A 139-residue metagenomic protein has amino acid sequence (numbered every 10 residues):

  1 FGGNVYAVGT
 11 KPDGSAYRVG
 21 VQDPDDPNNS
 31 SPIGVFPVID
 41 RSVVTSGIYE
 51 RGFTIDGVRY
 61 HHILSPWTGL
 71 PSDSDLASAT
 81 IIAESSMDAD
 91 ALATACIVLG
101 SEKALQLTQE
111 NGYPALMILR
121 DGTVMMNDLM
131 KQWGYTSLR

Functional and structural regions predicted by a protein language model:
F1-R139: Mature catalytic core of soluble alpha/beta enzymes
